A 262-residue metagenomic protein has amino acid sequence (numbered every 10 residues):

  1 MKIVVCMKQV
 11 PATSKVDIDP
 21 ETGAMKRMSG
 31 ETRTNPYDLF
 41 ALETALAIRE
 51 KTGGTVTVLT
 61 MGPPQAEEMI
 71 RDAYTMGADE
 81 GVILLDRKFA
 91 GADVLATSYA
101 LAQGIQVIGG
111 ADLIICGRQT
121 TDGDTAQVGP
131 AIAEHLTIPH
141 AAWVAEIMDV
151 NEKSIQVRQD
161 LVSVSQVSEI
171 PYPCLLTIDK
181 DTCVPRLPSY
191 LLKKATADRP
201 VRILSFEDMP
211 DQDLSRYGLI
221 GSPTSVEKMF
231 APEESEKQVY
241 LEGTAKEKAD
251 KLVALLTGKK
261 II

Functional and structural regions predicted by a protein language model:
M1-I262: N-terminal glycine-rich FAD/FM-binding segment characteristic of electron-transfer flavoproteins
